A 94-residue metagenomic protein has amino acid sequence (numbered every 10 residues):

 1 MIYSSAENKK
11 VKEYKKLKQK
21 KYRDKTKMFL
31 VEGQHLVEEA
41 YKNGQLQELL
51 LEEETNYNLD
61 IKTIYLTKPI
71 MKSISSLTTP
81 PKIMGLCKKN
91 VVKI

Functional and structural regions predicted by a protein language model:
M1-P80: N-terminal positively charged helical leader segments and presequences
T78, I83-I94: Acidic/glycine-rich phosphate/pyrophosphate-binding loops and surrounding catalytic core that coordinate Mg2+
